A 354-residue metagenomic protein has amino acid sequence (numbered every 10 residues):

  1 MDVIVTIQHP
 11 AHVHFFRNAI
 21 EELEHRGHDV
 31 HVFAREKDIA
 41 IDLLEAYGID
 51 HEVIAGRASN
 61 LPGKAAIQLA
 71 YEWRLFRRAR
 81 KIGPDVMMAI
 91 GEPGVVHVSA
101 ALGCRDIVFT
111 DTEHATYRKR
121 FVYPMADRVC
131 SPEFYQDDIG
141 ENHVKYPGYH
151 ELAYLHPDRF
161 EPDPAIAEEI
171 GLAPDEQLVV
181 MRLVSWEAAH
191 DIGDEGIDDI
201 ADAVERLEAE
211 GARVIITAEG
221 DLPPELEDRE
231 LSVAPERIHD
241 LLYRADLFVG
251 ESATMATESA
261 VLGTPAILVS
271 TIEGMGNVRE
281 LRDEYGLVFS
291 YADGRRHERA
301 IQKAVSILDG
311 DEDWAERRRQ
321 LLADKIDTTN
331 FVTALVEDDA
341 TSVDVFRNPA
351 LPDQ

Functional and structural regions predicted by a protein language model:
E24-I67: Conserved nucleotide-sugar phosphate-binding/catalytic loop shared by glycosyltransferases and other
K37, Y47-H51, A55-A58, M181 (+1 more regions): Catalytic donor nucleotide-activated moiety binding site of glycosyltransferases and closely related
A70-L75, D221-M255: Donor nucleotide-activated moiety binding/catalytic core segment of transferases that use nucleotide-activated donors
M87-P93, L241-E280: A donor-sugar binding/catalytic signature common to diverse glycosyltransferases and related nucleotide-sugar
I107-F109, R118-S131, L242: A conserved, positively charged/aromatic
C130-E195: A nucleotide-sugar donor-handling region in carbohydrate enzymes
V261-I307: Catalytic binding pocket for nucleotide-activated donors in carbohydrate/polymer assembly enzymes
D309-Q354: C-terminal amphipathic helix plus adjacent low-complexity, charged tail appended to glycosyltransferase catalytic
